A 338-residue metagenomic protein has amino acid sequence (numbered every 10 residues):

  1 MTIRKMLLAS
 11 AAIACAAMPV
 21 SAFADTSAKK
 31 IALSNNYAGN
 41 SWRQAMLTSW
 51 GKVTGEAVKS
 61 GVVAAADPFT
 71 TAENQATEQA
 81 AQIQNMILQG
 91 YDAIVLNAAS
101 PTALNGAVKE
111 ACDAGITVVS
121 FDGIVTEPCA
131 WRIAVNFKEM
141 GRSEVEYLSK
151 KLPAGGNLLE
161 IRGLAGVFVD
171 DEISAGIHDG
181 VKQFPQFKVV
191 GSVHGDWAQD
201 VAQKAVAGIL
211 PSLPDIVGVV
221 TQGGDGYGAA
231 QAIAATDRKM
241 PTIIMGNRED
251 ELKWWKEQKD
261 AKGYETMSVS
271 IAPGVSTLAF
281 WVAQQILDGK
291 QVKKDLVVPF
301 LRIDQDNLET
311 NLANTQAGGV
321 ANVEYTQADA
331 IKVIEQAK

Functional and structural regions predicted by a protein language model:
M1-A24: Gram-negative bacterial Sec-dependent N-terminal signal peptides
A22-K338: A residue-level marker of the well-folded mature domains of exported/periplasmic proteins
